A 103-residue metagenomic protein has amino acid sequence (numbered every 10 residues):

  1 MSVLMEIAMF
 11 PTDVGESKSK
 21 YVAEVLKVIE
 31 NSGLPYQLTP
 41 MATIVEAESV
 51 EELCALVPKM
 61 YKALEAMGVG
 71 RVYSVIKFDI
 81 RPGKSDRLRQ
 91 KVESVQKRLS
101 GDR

Functional and structural regions predicted by a protein language model:
M1-R103: Charge-rich, low-complexity N-terminal segments
